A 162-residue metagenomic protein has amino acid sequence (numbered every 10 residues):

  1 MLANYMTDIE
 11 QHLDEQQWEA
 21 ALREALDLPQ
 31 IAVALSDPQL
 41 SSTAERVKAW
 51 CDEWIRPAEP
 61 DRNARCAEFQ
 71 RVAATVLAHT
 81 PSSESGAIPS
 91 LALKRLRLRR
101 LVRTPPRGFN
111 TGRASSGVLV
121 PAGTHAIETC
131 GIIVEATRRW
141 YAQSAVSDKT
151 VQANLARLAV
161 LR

Functional and structural regions predicted by a protein language model:
M1, Q39-S42, H125: Secondary-structure junction/capping motif
M1-L22, Q30: Charged alpha-helical initiation segments
A3-M6, E10, K48, D52 (+1 more regions): Hydrophobic core segments within long, regular secondary-structure runs in both alpha- and beta-rich folds
M6, E10, A32, T80 (+1 more regions): A structural signal for well-ordered alpha-helices, especially hydrophobic packing surfaces of coiled-coils
Q11, T43, V47, I133-V134: Intrinsically disordered, low-complexity regions enriched in Ser/Pro/Gly/Gln/His and often acidic
D14-Q17, Q30-D37, I88, A142: Hydrophobic/aromatic-lined pockets within catalytic cores
A20-R65: Short, contiguous, well-structured surface segments enriched in hydrophobic/aromatic residues
D52-A153, L161-R162: Long, charged low-complexity segments
